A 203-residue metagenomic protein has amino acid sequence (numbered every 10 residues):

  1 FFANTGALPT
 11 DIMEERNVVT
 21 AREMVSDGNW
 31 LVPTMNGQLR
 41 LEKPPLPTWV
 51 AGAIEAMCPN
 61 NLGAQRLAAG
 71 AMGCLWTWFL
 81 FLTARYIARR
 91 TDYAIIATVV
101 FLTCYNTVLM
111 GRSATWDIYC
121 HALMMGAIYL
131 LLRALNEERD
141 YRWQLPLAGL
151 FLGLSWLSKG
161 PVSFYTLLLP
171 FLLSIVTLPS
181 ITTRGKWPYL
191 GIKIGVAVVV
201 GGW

Functional and structural regions predicted by a protein language model:
F1-W203: Membrane-integral, polyisoprenol-dependent glycosyltransferases of the GT-C/oligosaccharyltransferase superfamily
